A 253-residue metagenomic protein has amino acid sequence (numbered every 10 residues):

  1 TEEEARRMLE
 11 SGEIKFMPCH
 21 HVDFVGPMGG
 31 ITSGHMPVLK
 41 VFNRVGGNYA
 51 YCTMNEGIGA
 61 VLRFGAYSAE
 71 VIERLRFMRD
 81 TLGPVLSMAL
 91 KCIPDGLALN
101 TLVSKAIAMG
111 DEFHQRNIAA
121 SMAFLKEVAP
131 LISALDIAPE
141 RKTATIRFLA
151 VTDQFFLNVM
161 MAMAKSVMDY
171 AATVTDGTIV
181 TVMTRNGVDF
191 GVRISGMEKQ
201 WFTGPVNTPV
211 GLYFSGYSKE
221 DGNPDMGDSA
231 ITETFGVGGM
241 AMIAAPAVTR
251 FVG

Functional and structural regions predicted by a protein language model:
T1-G253: Anaerobic metallocofactor- and corrinoid-dependent redox/one-carbon enzyme cores, especially those from methanogenesis
